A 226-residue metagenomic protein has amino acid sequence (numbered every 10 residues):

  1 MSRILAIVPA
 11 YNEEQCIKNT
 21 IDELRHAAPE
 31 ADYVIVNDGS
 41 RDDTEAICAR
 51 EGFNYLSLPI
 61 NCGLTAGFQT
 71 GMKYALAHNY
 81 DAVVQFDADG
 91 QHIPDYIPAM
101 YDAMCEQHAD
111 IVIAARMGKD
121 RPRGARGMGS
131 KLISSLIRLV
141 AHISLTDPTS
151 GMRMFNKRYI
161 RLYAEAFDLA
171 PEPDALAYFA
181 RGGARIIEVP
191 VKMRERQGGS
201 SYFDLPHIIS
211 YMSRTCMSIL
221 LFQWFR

Functional and structural regions predicted by a protein language model:
V8, E30-S40, F86: Short beta-strand/loop segment that forms part of the nucleotide-sugar
N12-H26: Short, well-formed alpha-helical segments that are part of the catalytic scaffolds of diverse glycosyltransferases
Q15-N19, D42-R50: Acidic helix N-cap motif at the loop->helix transition within catalytic regions of sugar-transfer enzymes
N37-A46, G90: A conserved acidic beta->alpha catalytic loop
E45-H78: Conserved donor nucleotide-binding strand/loop of the catalytic core
G67-F68, Q91, P122-R226: Conserved catalytic loops of nucleotide-sugar-dependent glycosyltransferases that act on lipid-linked
Y80-Q91: Short beta-strand-to-loop acidic/aromatic patch adjacent to the donor-nucleotide binding site
P98-G124: Conserved donor NDP-sugar-binding/catalytic core segment of glycosyltransferases
